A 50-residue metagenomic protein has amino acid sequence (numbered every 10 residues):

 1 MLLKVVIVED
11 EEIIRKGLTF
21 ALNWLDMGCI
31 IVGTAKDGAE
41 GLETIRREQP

Functional and structural regions predicted by a protein language model:
M1-K4: Non-catalytic signal-transmission and effector/linker regions of two-component phosphorelay proteins
E9: Conserved acidic carboxylate
E12-G33: Two-component/phosphorelay signaling modules centered on CheY-like receiver
T19, T34-P50: Acidic, metal-coordinating helix/loop segments flanking the phosphotransfer/catalytic sites of two-component signaling
